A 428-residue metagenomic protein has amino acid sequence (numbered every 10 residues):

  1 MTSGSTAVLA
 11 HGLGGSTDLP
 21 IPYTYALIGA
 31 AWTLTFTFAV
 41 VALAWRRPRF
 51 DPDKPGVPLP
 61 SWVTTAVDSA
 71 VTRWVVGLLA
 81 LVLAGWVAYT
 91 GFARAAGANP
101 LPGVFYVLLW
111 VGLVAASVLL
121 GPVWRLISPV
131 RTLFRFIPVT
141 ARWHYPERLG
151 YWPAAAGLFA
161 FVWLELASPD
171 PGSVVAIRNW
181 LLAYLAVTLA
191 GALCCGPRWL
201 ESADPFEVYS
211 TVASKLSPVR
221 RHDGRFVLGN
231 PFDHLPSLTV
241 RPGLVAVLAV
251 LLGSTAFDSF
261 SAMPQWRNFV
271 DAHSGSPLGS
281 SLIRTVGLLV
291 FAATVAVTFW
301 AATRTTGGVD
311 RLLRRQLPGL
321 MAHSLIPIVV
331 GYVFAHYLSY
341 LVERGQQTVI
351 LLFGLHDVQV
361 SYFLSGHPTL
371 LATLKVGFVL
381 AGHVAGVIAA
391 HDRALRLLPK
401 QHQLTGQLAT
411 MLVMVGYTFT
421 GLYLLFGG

Functional and structural regions predicted by a protein language model:
T2-L13, F92, A256-H273, Y337-L352: Membrane-helix interface motif
G4-H234, V240-G243, F257, V379 (+2 more regions): Transmembrane-helix bundle segments that line or gate the permeation/cavity pathway in multi-pass membrane proteins
I28-A30, L133, E147-A154, T239 (+2 more regions): Hydrophobic alpha-helical transmembrane segments
L113-S117, P242-D258, S324-R344, M414-T418: Hydrophobic alpha-helical membrane-insertion segments
S261-R344: Long, well-ordered mid-to-C-terminal structural blocks that present hydrophobic/aromatic surfaces
L325-V333, Y340-A394: Hydrophobic alpha-helical transmembrane segments and adjacent short intramembrane/lumenal linkers of inner/organellar
V333, L404-G428: Final/C-terminal transmembrane alpha-helix of multipass membrane proteins
V387-M414: Interfacial loop-to-transmembrane junctions
